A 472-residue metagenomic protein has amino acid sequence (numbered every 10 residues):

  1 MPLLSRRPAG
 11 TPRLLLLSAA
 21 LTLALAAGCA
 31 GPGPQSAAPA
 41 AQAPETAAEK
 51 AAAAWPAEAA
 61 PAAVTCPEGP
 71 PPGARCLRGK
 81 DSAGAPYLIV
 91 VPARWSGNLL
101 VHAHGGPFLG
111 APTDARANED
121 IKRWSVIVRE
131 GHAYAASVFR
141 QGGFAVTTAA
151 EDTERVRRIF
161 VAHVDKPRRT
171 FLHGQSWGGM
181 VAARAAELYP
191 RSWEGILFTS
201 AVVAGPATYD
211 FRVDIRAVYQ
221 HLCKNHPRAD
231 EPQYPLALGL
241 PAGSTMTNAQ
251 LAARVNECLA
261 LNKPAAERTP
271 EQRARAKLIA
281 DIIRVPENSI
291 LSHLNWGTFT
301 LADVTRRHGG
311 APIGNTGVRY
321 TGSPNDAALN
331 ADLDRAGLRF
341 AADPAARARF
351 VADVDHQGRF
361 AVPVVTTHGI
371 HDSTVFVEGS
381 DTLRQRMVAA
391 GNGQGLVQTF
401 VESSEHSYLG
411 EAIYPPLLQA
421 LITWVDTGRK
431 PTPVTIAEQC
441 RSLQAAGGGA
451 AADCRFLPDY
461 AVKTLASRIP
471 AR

Functional and structural regions predicted by a protein language model:
L25-G28: C-terminal motif of bacterial Sec signal peptides marking the signal peptidase cleavage site
A30-G33: Bacterial signal peptide processing site
A43-E68, V202-D355: Accessory cap/linker subdomain of secreted extracellular hydrolases
R94-W95, V156-S176, S192: Gly/Ser-rich "nucleophile elbow"/oxyanion-hole loop immediately N-terminal to the catalytic nucleophile in hydrolases
G97-P107: Short beta-strand element of the alpha/beta-hydrolase
R169-K224: Primarily recognizes the serine-hydrolase "nucleophile elbow" in alpha/beta-hydrolase and SGNH/GDSL folds
T366-H368: Short beta-strand/loop motif that positions the catalytic acidic residue of the alpha/beta-hydrolase fold
L396-L409: Histidine-bearing beta->alpha loop at or near hydrolase active sites
